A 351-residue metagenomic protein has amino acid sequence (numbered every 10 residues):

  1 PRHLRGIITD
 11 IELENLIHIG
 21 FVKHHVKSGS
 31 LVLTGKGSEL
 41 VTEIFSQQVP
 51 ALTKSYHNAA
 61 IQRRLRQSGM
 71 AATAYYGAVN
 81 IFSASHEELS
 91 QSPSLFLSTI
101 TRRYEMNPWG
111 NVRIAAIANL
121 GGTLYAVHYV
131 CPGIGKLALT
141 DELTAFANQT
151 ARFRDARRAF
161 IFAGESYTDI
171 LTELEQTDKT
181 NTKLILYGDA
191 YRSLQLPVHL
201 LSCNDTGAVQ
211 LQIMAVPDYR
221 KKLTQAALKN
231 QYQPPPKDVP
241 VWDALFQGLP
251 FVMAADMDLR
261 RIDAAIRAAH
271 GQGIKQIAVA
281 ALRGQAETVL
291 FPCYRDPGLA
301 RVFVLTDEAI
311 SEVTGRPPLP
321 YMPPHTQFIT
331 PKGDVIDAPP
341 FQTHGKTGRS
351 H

Functional and structural regions predicted by a protein language model:
P1-I7: Short acidic, hydrophobic short linear motifs in intrinsically disordered regions
E14, I19-Q48: Accessory beta->alpha helical hairpin/"wing" motif in late/C-terminal subdomains of nucleic-acid enzymes
K23-S28, M106-W109, P236, L245-F246: Short, ordered beta-strand-loop transition motifs
K36-R66: Short, amphipathic alpha-helical interaction segments positioned at domain boundaries
S55-T144, N148: Exposed, interaction-prone assembly regions rather than primary DNA-binding/catalytic cores
V127-G133, Q149-R152, A156-H351: Long, compositionally biased intrinsically disordered regions
